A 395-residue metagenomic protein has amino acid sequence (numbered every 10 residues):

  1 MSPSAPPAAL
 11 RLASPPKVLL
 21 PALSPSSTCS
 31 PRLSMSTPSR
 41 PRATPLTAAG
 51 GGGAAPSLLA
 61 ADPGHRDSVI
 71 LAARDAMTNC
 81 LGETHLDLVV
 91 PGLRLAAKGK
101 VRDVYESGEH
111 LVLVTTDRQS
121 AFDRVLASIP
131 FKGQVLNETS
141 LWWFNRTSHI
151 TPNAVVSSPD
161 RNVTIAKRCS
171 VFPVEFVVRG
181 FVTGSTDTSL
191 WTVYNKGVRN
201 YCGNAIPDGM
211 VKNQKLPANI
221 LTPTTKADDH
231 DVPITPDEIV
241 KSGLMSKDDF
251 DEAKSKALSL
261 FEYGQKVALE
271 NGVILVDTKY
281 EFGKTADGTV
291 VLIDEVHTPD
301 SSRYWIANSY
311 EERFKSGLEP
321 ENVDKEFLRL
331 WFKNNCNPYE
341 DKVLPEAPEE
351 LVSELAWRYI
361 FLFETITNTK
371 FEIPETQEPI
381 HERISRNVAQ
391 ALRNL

Functional and structural regions predicted by a protein language model:
M1-L33: N-terminal chloroplast transit peptides
L33-M35, S39-T78: N-terminal plastid-targeting presequences
P63-A227, P338-L395: Active-site loop/lid in soluble adenylation, ligation, and acyl-transfer enzymes
P159-R161, A268-K284: A short glycine-rich, hydrophobically flanked beta-strand micro-motif that places a catalytic Asp/Glu for divalent metal
N213-K247: A short mid-domain helix/strand-loop element embedded in enzyme catalytic domains that forms or borders the active-site
M245-V276: A long amphipathic alpha-helix within ATP-dependent nucleotide-binding catalytic cores
E281-E326: Catalytic activation segment of kinase domains across protein kinase-like and atypical kinase folds
E319-Y339, L355-R358: Short glycine/proline-rich, acidic loop/turn segments that cap or connect secondary-structure elements
